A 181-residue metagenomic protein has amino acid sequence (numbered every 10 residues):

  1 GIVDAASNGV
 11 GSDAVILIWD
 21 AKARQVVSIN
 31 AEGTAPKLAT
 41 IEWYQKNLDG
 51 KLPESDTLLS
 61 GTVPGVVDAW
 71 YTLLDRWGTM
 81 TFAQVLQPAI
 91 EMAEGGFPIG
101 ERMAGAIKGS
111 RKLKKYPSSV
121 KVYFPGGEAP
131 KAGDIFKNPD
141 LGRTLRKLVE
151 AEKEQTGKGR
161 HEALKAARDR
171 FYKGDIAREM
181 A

Functional and structural regions predicted by a protein language model:
G1-A181: Noncatalytic scaffold domains of N-terminal-nucleophile
